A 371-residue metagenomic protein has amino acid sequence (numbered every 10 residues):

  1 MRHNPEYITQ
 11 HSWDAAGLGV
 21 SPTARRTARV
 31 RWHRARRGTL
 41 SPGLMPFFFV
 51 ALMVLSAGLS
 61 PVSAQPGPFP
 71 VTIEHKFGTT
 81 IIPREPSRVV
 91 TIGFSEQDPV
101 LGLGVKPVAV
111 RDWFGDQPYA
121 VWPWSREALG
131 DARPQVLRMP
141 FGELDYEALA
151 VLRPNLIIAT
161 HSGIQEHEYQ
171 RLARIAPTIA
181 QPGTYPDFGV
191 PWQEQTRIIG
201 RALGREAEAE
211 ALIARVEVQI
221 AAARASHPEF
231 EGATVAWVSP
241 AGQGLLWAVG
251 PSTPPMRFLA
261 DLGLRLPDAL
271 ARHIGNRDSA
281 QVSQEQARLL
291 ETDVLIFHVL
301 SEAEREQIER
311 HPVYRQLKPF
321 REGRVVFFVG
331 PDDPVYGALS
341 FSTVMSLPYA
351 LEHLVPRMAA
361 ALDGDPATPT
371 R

Functional and structural regions predicted by a protein language model:
P42-G58: Bacterial N-terminal signal peptides
S60-A64: Sec/Tat signal peptide C-region and signal peptidase I cleavage site
H75-F77, L137-Y146, H273-S283: Short helix-initiation/N-cap motifs at beta->coil->alpha
T79, H167-G242, A338-R371: Extracytoplasmic substrate-binding proteins
R88-T91, P99-L103, E208-A269: Basic- and aromatic-lined ligand-binding clefts that recognize polyanionic substrates
E96-A148, H161: A short, structured surface patch at a secondary-structure boundary
Y146, R153-A159, P177, T292: Proline-aspartate-enriched helix->loop->beta-strand connector
D293-R371: Structured C-terminal subdomain patch of bacterial secreted/periplasmic proteins
